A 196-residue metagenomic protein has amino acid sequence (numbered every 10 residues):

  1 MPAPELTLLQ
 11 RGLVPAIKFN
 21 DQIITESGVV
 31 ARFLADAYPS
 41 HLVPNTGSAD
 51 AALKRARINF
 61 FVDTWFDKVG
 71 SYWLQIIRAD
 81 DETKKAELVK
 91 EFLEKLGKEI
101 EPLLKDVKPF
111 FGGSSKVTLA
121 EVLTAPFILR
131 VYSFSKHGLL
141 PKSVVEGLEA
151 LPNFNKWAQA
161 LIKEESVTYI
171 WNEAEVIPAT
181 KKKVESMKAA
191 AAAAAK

Functional and structural regions predicted by a protein language model:
M1-G97, P102-D106: GST-like domain detector, emphasizing the conserved glutathione-binding G-site in the N-terminal thioredoxin-like
S40, P102-S114, H137-G138, E164-W171: Surface-exposed helix-capping loop/turn segments at secondary-structure junctions
N45-A49, T83, E87-K90, H137-K156: Short alpha-helical "patches" and their helix-cap loops
N45-A49, Y169-A179: Short, flexible loop/turn segments with low-complexity composition
F92-I100, F127, F154-A158: Alpha-helical packing segments of well-folded alpha/beta enzyme cores
G112-P141, L148-N155, L161: GST superfamily/GST-like fold recognition
N153, A160, S166, A191-A194: Acidic, serine/threonine- and proline-rich low-complexity regulatory tracts
V176-K196: C-terminal helix/juxtamembrane-tail motif
